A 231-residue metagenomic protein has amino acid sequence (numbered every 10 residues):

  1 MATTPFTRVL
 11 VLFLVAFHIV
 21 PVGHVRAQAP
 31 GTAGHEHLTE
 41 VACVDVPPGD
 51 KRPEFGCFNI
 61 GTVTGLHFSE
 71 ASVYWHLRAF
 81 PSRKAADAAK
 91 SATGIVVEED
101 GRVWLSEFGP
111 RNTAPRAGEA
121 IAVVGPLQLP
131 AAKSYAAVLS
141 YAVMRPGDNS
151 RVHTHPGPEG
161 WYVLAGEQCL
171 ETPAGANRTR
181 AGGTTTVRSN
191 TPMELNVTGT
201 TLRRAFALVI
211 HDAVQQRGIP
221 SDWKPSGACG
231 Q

Functional and structural regions predicted by a protein language model:
A2-H18, V22-Y162, E167-Q231: Jelly-roll (double-stranded beta-helix
